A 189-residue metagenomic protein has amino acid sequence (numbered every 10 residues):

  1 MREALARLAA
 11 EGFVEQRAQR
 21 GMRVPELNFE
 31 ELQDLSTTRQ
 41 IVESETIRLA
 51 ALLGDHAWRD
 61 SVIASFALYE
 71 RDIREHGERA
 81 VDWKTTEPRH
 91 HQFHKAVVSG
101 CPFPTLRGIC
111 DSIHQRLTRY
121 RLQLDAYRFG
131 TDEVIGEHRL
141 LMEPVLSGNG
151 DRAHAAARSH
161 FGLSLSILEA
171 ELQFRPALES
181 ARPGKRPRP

Functional and structural regions predicted by a protein language model:
R2-L52, L165, E169-P189: Short linear motifs at protein or domain termini
L5, V14-Q16, P88-H90, V134-I135: Short hydrophobic/aromatic segments of transmembrane alpha-helices and their interfaces
Q19, V42, A64, E133-G136: Alpha-helix N-cap/N′ positions at the starts of helices
E30, I47, L52, H56-Q123 (+3 more regions): Conserved amphipathic alpha-helical segments that form helical-bundle/coiled-coil interaction surfaces
A126-G130: Solvent-exposed loop and edge beta-strand segments that line ligand/cofactor-binding and catalytic clefts
